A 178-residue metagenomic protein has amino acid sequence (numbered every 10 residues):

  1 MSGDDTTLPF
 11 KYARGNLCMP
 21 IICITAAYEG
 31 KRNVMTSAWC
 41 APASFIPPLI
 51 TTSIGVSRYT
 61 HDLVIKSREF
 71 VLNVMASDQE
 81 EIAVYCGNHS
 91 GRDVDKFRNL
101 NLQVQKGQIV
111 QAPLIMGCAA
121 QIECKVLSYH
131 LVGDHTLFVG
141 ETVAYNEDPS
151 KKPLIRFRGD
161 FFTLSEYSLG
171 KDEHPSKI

Functional and structural regions predicted by a protein language model:
M1-I178: Basic, polyanion-binding surface patches
